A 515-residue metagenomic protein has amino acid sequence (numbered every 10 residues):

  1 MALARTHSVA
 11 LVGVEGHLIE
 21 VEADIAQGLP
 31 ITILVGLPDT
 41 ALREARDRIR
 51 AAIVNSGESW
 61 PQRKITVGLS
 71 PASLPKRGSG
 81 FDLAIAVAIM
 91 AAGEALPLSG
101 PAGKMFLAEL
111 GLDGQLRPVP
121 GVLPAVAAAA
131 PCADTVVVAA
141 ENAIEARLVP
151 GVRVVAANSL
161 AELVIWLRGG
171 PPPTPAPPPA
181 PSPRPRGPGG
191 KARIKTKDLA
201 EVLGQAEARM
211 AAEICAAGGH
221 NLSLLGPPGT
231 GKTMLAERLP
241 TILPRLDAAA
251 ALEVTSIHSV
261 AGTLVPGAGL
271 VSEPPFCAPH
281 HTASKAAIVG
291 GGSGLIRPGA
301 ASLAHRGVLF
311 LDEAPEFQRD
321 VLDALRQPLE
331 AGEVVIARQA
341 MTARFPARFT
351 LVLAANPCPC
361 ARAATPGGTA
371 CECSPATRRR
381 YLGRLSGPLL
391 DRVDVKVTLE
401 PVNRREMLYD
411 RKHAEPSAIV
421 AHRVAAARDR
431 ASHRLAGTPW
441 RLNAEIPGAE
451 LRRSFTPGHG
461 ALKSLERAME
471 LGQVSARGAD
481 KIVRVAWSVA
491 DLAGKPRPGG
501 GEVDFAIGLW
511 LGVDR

Functional and structural regions predicted by a protein language model:
M1-S223, P227, T233, A337 (+1 more regions): Peripheral, non-AAA+ core regions of ATP-driven protein-machinery
V35-R46, S59-P61, G68-G78, I296 (+1 more regions): Basic, amphipathic alpha-helical bundle interface domains used for macromolecular binding and assembly
W60-R63, G100-P101, P131-C132, P150-G151 (+7 more regions): Short loop/turn elements that form and flank the Walker-type P-loop nucleotide-binding site in RecA-like NTPase cores
E213, P275, A286-L309, T342: Conserved alpha-helical scaffold flanking the Walker A/P-loop in AAA+ ATPase domains
L224-V265: Walker A/P-loop
G226, G290, E313: The Walker A (P-loop) glycine that initiates the GxxxxGKT/S ATP-binding motif of P-loop NTPases
G269-A287: Inter-Walker segment of RecA-like/P-loop motor cores
R306, D312-E313, A324: Walker B catalytic acidic pair
